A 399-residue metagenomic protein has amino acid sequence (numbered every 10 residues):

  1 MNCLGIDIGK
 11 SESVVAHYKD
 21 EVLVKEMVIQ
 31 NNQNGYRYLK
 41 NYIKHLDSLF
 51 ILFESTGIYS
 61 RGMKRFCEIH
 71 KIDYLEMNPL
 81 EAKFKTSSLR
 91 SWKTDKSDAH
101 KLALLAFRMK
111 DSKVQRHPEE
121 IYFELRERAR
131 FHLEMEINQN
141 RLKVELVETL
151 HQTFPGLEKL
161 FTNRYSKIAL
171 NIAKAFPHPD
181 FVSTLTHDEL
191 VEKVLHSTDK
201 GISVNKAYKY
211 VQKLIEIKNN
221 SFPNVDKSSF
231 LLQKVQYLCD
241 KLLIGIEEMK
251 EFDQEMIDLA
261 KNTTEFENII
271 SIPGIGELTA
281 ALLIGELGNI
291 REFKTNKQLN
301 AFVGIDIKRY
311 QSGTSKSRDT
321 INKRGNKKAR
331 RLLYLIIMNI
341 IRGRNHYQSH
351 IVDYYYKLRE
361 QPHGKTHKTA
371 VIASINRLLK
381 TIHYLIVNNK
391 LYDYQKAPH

Functional and structural regions predicted by a protein language model:
M1-H399: A detector of single, family-specific signature residues that are central to catalytic or substrate-handling motifs
